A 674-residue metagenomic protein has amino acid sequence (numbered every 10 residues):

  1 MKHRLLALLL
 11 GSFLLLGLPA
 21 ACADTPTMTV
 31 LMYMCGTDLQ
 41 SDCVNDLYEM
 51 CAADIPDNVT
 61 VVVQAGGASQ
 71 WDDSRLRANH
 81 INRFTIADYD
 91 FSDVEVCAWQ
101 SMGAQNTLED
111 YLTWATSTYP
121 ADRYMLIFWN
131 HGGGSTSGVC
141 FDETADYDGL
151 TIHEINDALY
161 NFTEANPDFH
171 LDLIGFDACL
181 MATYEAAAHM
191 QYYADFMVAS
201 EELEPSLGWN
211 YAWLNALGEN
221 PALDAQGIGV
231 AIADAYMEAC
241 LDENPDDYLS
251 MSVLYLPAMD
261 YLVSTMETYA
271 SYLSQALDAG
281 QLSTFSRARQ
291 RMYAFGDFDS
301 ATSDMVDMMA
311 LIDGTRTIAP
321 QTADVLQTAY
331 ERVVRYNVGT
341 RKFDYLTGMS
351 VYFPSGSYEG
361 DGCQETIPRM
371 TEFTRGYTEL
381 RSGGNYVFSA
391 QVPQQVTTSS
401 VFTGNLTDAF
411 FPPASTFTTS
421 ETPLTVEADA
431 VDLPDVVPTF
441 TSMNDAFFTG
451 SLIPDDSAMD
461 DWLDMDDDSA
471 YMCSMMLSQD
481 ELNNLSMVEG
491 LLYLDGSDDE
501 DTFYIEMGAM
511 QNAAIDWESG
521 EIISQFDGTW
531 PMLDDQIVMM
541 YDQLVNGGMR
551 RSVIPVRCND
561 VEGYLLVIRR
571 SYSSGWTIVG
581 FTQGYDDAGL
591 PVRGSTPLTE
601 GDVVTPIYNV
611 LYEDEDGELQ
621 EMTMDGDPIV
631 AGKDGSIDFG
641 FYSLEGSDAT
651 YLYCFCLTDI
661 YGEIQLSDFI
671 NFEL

Functional and structural regions predicted by a protein language model:
M1-L5: Positively charged n-region of N-terminal signal peptides that target proteins for export
L8-G17: Bacterial N-terminal signal peptides
L16-D24: Bacterial Sec-dependent signal peptides at the C-terminal "C-region" and cleavage site
D24-P120: N-terminal extension/subdomain marker
T25, C140-F176, M181-L674: Terminal, contiguous helix-loop blocks that mediate binding/assembly
T29-Y33, T60-A65, Y124-F128, D172-F176 (+2 more regions): Structural recognition of the beta-strand scaffold that forms the well-ordered cores of secreted hydrolase catalytic
D42-N45, D73-L76, T136-F141, A186-A187 (+1 more regions): Short, solvent-exposed loop/turn and secondary-structure capping segments
Q100-P167, L171: Extracytoplasmic mature domains of secreted/periplasmic and thylakoid-lumen proteins
